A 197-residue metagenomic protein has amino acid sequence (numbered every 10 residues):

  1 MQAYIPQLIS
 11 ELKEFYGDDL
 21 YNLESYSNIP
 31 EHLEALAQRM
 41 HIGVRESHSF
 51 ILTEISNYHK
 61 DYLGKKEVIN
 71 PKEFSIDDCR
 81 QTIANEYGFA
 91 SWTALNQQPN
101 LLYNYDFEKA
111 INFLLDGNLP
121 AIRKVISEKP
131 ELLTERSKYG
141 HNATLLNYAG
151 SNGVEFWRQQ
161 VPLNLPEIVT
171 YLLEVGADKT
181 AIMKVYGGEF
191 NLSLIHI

Functional and structural regions predicted by a protein language model:
M1-I122, E128: Long, non-globular segments of proteins
L95, L172, A177-V185: Charged low-complexity stretches with an acidic bias
Y103-N112, T134-F156, A181-L194: Ankyrin-repeat boundary/"N-cap" motif
A121, N164-I168: Conserved ankyrin/ankyrin-like repeat signature
I126-L132, E167-D178: Ankyrin repeat domain, specifically the short helix-to-loop turn at the C-terminus of the second helix of each repeat
R158-P162: Short consensus segments that form the blades of beta-propeller domains, in both extracellular/periplasmic
